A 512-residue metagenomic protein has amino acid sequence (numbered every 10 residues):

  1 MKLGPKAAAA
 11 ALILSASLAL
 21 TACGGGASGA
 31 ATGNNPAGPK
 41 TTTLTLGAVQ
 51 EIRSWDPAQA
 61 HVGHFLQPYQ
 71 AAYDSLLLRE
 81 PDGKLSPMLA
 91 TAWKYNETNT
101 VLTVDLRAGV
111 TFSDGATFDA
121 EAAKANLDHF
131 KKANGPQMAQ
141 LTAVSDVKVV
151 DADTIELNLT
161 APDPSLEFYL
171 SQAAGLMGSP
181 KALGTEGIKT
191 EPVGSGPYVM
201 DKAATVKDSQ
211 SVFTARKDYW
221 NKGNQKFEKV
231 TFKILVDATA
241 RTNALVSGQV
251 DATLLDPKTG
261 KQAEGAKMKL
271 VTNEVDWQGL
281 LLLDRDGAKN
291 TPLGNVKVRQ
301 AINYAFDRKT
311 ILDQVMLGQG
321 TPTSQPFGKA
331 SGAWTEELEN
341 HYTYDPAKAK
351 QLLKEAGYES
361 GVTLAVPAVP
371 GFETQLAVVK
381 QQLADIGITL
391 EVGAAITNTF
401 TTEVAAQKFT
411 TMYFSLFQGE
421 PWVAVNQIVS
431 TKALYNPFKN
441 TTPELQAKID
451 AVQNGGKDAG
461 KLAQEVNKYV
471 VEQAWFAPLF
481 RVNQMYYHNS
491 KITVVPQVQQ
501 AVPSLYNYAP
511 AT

Functional and structural regions predicted by a protein language model:
G47-Y95, V193: N-terminal lobe/hinge region of extracytoplasmic solute-binding protein
T91-N134, V150, E156, P292: Aromatic- and charge-enriched surface segment that lines or borders ligand/interaction sites
T98, D105, A139-P180: Surface-exposed binding/hinge segments that line and control ligand-binding clefts or catalytic entry sites
D119-N126, A152-N158, G196-P197, F227-K229 (+3 more regions): Alpha-helical secondary-structure segments
S171-G223, K229: Gly/Pro-rich hinge or "lid" segments in bacterial periplasmic/extracellular proteins
K217-A263, V275, T389: Ligand-site clamp/hinge motif
K289, T321-E355: Structural transition elements
F306-G332, G371-V379, T402-T512: Detector for C-terminal structural segments
